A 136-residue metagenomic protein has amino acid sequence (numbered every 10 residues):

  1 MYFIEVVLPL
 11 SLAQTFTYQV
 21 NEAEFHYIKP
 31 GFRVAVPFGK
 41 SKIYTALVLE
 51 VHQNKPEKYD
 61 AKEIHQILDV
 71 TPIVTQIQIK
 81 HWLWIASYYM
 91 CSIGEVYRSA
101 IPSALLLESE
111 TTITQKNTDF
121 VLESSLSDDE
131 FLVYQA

Functional and structural regions predicted by a protein language model:
M1-A136: Accessory, non-ATPase domains that flank or precede helicase/AAA+ motor cores in DNA-metabolism machines
